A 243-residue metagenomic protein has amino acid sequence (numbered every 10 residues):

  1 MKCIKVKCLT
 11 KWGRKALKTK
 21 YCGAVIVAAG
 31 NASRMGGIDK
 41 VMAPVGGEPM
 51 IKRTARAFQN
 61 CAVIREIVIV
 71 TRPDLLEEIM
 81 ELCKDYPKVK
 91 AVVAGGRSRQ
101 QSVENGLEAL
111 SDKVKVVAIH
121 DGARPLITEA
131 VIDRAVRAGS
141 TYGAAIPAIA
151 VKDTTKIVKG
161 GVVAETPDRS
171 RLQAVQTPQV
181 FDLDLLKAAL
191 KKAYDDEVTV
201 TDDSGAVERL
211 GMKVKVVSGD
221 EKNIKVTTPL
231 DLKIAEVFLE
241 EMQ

Functional and structural regions predicted by a protein language model:
K18-D74: N-terminal glycine-rich phosphate-binding loop and ensuing alpha1 helix
I26, I51, G106, H120-D121 (+3 more regions): Residue-level signal for inorganic ion chemistry
E77-L82: Acidic helix N-cap motif at the loop->helix transition within catalytic regions of sugar-transfer enzymes
K84-V116: Short phosphate-binding loop-to-helix
L126-V217: Conserved core of the sugar-phosphate nucleotidyltransferase
N223-Q243: Hydrophobic helical membrane-anchoring modules
